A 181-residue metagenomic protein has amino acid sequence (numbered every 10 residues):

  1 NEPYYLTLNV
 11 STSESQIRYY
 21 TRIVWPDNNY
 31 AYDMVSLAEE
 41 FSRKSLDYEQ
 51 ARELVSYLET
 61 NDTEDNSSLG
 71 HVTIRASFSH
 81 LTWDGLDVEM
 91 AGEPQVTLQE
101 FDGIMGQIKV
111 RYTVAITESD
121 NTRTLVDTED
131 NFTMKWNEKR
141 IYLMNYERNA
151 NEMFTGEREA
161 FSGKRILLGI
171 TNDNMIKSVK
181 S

Functional and structural regions predicted by a protein language model:
N1-L8, A76-T122: Surface-exposed, charged secondary-structure patches
E2, M105-E147, N151-M153: Exposed beta-sheet edge and beta->alpha loop/turn motif
P3-D87, A160-S181: Core segments of small alpha/beta cavity-forming domains
T7-S11, P26, Q99-F101, R111 (+3 more regions): A structural detector for beta-sheet-dominated domains
E59-S67, E89-G103, Y142-Y146: Short low-complexity stretches enriched in small and charged residues
E89-A91, L125-D127, I170: Short solvent-exposed loop/turn micro-motifs enriched in small/polar/acidic residues
F101, D127, E159-F161: A generic structural signal for short, non-catalytic loop/turn and secondary-structure boundary residues
I141-T171: Surface-exposed loop/turn elements that mediate protein-protein interactions on large endomembrane-trafficking
